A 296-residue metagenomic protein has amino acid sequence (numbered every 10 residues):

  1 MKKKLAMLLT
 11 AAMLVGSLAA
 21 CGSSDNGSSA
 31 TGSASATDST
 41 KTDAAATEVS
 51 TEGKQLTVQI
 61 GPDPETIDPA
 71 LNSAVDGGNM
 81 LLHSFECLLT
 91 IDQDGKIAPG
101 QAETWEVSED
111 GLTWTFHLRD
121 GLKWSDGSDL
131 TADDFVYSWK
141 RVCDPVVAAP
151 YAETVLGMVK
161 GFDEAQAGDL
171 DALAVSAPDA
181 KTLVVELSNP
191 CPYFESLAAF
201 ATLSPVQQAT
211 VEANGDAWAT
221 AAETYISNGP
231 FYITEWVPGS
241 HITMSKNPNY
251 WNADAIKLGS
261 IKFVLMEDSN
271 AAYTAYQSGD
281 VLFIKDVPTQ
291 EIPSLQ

Functional and structural regions predicted by a protein language model:
K4-S24: Sec-dependent N-terminal signal peptides of Gram-positive bacterial secreted proteins and lipoproteins
A19-T37: Bacterial lipoprotein signal-peptidase II cleavage site
E52-P62, E103, T113-F116, F135-S138 (+4 more regions): Short, well-ordered beta-strand elements
Q59-E109, I226-S227: N-terminal lobe/hinge region of extracytoplasmic solute-binding protein
Q93, L170-A172, A180-K181, L187-I256 (+1 more regions): Gly/Pro-rich hinge or "lid" segments in bacterial periplasmic/extracellular proteins
G95-K123, G157-Q208: Surface-exposed ligand-recognition segments of extracellular binding domains, strongest in the long/variable loop
E103-Y151, A275-S278: Aromatic- and charge-enriched surface segment that lines or borders ligand/interaction sites
P248-S294: Ligand-site clamp/hinge motif
